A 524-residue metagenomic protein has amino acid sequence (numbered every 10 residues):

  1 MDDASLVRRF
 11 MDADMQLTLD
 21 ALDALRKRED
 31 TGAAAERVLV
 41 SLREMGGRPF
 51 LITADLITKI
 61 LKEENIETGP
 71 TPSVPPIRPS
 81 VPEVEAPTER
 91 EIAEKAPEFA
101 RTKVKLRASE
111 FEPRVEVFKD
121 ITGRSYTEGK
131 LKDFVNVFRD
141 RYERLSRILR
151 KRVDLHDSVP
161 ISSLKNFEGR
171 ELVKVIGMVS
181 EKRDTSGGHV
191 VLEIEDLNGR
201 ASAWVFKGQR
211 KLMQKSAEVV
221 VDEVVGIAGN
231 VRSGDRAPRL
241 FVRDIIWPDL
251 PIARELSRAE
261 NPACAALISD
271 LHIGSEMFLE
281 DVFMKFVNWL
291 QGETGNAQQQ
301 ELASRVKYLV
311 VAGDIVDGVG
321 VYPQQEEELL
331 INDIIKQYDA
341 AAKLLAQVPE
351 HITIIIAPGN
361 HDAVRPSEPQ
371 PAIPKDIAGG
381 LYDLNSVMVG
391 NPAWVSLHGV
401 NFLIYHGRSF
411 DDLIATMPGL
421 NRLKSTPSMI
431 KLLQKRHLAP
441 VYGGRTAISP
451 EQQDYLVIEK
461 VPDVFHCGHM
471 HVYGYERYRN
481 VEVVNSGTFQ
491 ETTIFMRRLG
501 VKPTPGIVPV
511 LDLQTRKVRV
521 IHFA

Functional and structural regions predicted by a protein language model:
M1-A524: Extended recognition/assembly regions associated with phosphoester-bond processing machinery
